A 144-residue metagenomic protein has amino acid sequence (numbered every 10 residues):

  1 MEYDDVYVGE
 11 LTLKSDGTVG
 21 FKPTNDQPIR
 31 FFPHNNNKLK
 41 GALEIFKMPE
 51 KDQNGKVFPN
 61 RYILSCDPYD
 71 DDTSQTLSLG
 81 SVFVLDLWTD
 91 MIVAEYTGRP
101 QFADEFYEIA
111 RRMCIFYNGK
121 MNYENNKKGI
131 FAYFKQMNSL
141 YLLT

Functional and structural regions predicted by a protein language model:
M1-T144: RNase H-like, metal-dependent nuclease domains and their acidic two-metal-ion catalytic environment used
